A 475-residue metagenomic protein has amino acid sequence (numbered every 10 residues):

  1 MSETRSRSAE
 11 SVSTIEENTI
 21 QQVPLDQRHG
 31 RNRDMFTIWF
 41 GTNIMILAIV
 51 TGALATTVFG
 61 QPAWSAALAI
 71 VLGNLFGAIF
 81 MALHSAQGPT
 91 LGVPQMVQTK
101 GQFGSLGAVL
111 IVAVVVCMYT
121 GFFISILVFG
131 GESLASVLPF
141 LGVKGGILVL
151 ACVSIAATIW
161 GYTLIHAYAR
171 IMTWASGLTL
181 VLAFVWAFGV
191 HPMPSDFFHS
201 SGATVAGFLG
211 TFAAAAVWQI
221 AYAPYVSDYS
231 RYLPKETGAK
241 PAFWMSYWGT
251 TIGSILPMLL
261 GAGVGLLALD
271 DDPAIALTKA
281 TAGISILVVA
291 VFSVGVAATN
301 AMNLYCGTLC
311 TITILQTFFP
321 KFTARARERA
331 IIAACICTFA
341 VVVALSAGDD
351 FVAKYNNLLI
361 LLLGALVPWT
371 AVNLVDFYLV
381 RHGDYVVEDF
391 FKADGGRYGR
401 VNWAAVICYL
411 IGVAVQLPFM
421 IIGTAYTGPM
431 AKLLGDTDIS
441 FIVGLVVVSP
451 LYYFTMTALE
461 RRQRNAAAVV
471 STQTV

Functional and structural regions predicted by a protein language model:
M1-W64, G207-A213, R231-P241, L459-V475: Membrane-interface "cap" regions at the ends of multi-pass membrane proteins
N32-I49, F184-V190, S200-V264, A282-L304 (+1 more regions): Hydrophobic, membrane-embedded alpha-helices of multi-pass small-molecule transporters
T56-L68, S133-I147, T163-M172, A274-L287 (+3 more regions): Transmembrane helix-loop boundary segments of multi-pass membrane transporters
M96-F103, V128-G145, P234, N303-A334 (+2 more regions): Helix-loop-helix connectors at the membrane interface of multi-pass transporters/channels
V112-V116, V137-W160, W174-V185, A215-V226 (+2 more regions): Transmembrane alpha-helical segments of multi-pass small-molecule transport proteins
I147, I252, L266, A301 (+2 more regions): Loop-to-transmembrane helix boundary motifs in multi-pass membrane proteins
A175-S200, A215-I220, G261-L266, A371-G383 (+1 more regions): Hydrophobic alpha-helical segments and their helix-loop junctions in multi-pass secondary transporters
A330, W369-V447: C-terminal membrane-solvent junction of multi-pass transporters and transport-like membrane proteins
